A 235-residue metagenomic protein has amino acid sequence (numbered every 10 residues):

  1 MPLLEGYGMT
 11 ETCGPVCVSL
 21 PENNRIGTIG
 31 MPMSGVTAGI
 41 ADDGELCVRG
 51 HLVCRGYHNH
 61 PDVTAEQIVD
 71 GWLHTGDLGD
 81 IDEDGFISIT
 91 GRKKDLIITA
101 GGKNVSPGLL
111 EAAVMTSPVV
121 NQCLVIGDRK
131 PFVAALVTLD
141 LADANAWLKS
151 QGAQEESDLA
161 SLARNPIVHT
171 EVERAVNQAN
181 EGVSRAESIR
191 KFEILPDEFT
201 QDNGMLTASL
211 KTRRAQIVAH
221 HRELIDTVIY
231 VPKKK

Functional and structural regions predicted by a protein language model:
M1-N24, T37, N121: Gly/Ser/Thr-rich phosphate-binding loop
E5-T12, H51, H58, A135: Adenylate-forming
M9-T12, T75, T99-A100, T207: Ser/Thr-glycine-rich phosphate-binding loops at phosphate-binding pockets of nucleotides, nucleotide cofactors
P32-T99, T116: Conserved ATP-binding/catalytic segment of the ANL
V53, I68, F86-M115, A144-P166 (+3 more regions): Adenylate-forming
L78, S117-D143: C-terminal boundary motif of the adenylate-forming
G108-A112, V125, N177: C-terminal module of multi-pass small-molecule transporters
Q122-L124, P131, E173-K235: Conserved C-terminal "lid"/linker of ANL adenylate-forming enzymes
